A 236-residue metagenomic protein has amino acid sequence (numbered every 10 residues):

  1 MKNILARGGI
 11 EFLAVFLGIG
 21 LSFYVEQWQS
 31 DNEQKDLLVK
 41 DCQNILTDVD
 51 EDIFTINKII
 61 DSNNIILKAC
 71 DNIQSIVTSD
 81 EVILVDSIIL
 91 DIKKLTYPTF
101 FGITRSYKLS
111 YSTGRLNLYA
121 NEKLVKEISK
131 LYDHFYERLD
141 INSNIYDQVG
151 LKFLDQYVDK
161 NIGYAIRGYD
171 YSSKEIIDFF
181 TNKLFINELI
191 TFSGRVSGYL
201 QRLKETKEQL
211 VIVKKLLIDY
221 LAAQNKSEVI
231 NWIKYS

Functional and structural regions predicted by a protein language model:
M1-K2, A6, Q27-S236: Long, hydrophobic alpha-helical segments that serve as membrane-spanning/inserting helices
G9-F23: Hydrophobic membrane-insertion alpha-helices, especially the h-region of bacterial N-terminal signal peptides
